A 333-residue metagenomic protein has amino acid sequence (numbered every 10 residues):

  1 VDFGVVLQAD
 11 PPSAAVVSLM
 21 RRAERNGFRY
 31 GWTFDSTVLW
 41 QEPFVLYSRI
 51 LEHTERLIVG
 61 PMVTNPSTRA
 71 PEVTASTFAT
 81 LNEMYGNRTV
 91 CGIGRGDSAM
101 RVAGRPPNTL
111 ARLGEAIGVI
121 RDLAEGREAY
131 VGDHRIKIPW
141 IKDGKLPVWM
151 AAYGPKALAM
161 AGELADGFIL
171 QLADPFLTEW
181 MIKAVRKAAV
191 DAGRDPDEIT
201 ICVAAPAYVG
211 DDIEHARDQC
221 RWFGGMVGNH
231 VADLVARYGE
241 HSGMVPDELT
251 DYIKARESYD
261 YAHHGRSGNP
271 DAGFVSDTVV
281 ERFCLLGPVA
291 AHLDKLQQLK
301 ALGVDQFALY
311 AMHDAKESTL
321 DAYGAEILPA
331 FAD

Functional and structural regions predicted by a protein language model:
V1-M62, L146: N-terminal beta1-alpha1-beta2 module of alpha/beta enzyme domains
F3-L7, G31-T33, I58-M62, T89-I93 (+4 more regions): Hydrophobic faces of well-ordered beta-strands that scaffold small-molecule active sites in alpha/beta enzyme cores
P11-A23, T74-T77, M150-E163, C220 (+1 more regions): Short, acidic/polar
M20-R25, Y47-I58, F78-T89, G162 (+2 more regions): Acidic (Asp/Glu)-rich catalytic clusters
G27, I50, L81, I120 (+6 more regions): Conserved, mostly hydrophobic/aromatic
Y30-T54, N65, D97-M100, L172-P175 (+1 more regions): Glycine-rich, proline-tolerant flexible connector loops at the mouths of alpha/beta enzymes
F44-T64, T68, L123, V190-D191 (+1 more regions): Alpha-helix-loop-beta-strand connector modules within alpha/beta enzyme cores
P106-I138, T178-A184, A189-A301: An alpha-helical appendage that flanks or caps ligand/catalytic pockets
